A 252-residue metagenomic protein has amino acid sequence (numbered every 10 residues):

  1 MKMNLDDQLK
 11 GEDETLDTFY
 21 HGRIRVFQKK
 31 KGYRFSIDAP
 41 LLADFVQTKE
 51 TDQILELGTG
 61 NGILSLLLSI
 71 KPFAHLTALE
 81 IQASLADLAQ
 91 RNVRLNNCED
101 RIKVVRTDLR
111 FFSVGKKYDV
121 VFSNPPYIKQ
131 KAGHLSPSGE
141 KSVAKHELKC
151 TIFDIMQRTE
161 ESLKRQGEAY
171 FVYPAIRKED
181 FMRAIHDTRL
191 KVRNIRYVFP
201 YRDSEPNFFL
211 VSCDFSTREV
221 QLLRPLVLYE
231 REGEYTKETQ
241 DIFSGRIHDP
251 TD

Functional and structural regions predicted by a protein language model:
D7-K49: Class I SAM-dependent transferase core
R25, K149-P206: Conserved Class I SAM-dependent methyltransferase catalytic core
Y33-F35, G60-N61, D203-S204: Short glycine/threonine-rich catalytic loop with a Thr-x-Gly-x-Asp
L42, N124, I155, C213: Residue-level signal for inorganic ion chemistry
D44-K116, V120-H134: Conserved SAM/SAH cofactor-binding pocket of Class I
P125-D154: Mobile active-site "lid"/loop adjacent to the S-adenosyl-L-methionine
E205-D252: SAM/dcSAM-binding transferase cores
